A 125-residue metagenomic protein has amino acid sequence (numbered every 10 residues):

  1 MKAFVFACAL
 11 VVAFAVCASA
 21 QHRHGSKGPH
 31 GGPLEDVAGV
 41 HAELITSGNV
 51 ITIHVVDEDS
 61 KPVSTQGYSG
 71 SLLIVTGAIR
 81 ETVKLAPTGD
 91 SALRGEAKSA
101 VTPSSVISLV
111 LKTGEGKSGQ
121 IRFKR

Functional and structural regions predicted by a protein language model:
M1-C8: Bacterial N-terminal signal peptides that target proteins for export
F6, C17-R125: Intrinsically disordered, low-complexity terminal tails/loops enriched in metal-binding residues
L10-V16: Hydrophobic core
